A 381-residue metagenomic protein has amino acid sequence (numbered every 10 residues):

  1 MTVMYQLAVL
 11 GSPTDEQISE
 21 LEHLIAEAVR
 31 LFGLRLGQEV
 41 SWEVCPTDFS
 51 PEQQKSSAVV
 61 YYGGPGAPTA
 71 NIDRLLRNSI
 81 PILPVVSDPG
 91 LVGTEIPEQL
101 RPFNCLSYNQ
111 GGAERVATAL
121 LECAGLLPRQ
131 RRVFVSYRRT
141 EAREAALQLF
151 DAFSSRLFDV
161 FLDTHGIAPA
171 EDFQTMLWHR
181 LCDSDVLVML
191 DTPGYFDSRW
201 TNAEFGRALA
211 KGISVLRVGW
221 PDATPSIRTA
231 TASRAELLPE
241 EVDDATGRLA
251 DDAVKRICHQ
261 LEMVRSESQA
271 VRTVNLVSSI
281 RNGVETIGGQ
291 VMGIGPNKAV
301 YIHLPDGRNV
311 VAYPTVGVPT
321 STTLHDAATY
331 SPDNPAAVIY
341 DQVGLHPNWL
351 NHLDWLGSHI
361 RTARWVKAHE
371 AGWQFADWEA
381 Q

Functional and structural regions predicted by a protein language model:
M1-G37, G66, R77, P81 (+2 more regions): C-terminal interaction surface of TIR/SEFIR-family domains
L21-E52, V60, F150-H179, P193-R199 (+1 more regions): Conserved BB-loop
S56, S184: An anion/phosphate-binding loop that grips the pyrophosphate of nucleotide cofactors and donors
V59, L187-V188, V215: Short, well-ordered beta-strand core segments
G64-I80, P193-I213, N348-L353: Conserved TIR/SEFIR loop-to-helix hotspot centered on a Trp-containing motif with a nearby acidic residue
P68, A142-R143, A170, D197: Alpha-helix N-cap/loop-to-helix initiation residues
